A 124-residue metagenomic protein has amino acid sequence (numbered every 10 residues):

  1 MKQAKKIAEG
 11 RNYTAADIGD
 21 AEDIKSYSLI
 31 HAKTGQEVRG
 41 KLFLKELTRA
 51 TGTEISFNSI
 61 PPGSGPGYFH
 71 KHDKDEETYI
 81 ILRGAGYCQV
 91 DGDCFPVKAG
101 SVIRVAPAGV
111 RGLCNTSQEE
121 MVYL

Functional and structural regions predicted by a protein language model:
M1-G52: A short, N-terminal "cap"/entry segment at the start of jelly-roll beta-barrel domains of the cupin/DSBH fold
E37-L44, S56-D73: Conserved short histidine dyad/triad with adjacent acidic residue
R49-T53, P61-G65, A85: Short, charged/polar surface micro-motifs in flexible loops or helix N-caps
S56-N58, Y79, C114, L124: Conserved hydrophobic/aromatic positions in well-ordered beta-strands
K74-E76, I80-G86, D91: Glycine- and acidic-residue-biased ligand/ion/polar-headgroup-sensing regions
Y87, P107-L124: Ligand-binding loop in jelly-roll beta-barrel domains
G92-A108: Short acidic-glycine-tyrosine-enriched beta hairpin
